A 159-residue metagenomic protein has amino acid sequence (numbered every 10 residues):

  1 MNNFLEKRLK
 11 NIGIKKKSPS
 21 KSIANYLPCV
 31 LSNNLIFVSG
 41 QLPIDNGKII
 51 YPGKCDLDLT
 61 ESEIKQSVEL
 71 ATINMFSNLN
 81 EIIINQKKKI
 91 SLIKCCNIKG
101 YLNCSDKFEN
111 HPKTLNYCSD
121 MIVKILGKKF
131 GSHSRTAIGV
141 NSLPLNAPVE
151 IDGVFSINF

Functional and structural regions predicted by a protein language model:
M1-F159: Short, polar/acidic, helix-capping and beta-turn segments at strand->helix junctions that line the mouths
